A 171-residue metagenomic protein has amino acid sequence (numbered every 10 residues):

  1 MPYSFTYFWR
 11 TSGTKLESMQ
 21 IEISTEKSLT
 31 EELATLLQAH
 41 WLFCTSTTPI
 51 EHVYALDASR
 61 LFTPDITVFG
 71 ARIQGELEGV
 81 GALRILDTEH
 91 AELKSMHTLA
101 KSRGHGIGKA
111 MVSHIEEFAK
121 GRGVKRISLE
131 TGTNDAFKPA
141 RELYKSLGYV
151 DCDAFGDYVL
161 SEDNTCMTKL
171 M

Functional and structural regions predicted by a protein language model:
I21-H90, K94, L99, V112 (+3 more regions): Acetyl-CoA-dependent GNAT
I66, E162-C166: Short hydrophobic/aromatic beta-strand or adjacent loop that forms the aromatic wall/cage of a ligand/substrate-binding
T98, G104-E117, E142-S146: Conserved acetyl-CoA-binding loop-helix of GNAT-fold acetyltransferases
L99, G132-N134: Residue-level recognition of the GNAT/N-acetyltransferase active site
K109, N134-D153, L160-E162: Conserved active-site alpha-helix within GNAT-family acetyltransferase domains
A119-G132: Conserved GNAT acetyl-CoA-binding A-motif
